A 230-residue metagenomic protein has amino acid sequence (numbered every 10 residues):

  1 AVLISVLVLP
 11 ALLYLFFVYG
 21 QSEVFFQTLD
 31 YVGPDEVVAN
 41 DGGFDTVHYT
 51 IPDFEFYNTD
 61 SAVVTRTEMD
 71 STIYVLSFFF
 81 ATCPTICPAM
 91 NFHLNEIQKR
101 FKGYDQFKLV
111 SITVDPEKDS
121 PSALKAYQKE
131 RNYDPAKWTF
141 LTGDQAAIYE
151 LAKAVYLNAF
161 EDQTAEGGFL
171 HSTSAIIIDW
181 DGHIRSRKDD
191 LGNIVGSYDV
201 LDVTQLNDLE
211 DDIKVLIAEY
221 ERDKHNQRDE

Functional and structural regions predicted by a protein language model:
A1-I51, D223, R228-D229: N-terminal targeting signals for export/organelle localization
V2, A136-W138, Y149, V155-T164 (+2 more regions): Structural micro-motif
I51-P52, Y74, S172-S174: Short loop/turn microsegments at loop-to-beta-strand junctions
E55-F56, I177: Hydrophobic beta-strand positions
V64-L94, L109-V110: Short active-site neighborhood of thiol/selenol oxidoreductases, capturing the structured segment around
N91-L151: Structural microenvironment flanking redox-active thiols in thiol-disulfide oxidoreductases
T164-E230: Thiol-/selenol-based redox modules, centered on thioredoxin-like and closely related oxidoreductase domains
